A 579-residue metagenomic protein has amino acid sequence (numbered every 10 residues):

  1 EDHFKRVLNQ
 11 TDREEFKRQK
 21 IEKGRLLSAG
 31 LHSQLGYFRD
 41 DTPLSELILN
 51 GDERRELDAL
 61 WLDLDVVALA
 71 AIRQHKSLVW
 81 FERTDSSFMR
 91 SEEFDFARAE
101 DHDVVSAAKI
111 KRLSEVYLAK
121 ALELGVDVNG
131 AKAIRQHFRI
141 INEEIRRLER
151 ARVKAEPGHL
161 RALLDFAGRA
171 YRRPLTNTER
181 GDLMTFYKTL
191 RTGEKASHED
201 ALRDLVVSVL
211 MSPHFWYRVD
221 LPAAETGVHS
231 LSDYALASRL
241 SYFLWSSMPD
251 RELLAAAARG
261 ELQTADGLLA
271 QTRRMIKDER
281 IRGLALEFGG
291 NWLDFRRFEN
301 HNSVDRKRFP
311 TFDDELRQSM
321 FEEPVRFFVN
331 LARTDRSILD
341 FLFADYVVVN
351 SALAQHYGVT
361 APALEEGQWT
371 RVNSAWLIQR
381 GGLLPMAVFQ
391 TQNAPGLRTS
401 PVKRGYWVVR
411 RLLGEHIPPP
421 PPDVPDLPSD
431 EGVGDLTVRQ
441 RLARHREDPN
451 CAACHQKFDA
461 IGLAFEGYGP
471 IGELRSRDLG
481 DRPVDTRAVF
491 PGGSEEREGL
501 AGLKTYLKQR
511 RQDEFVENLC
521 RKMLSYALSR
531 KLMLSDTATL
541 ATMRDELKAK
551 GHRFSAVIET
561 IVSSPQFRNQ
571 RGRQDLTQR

Functional and structural regions predicted by a protein language model:
E1-R579: Low-complexity, glycine/serine/threonine/alanine-rich intrinsically disordered linker and propeptide segments
